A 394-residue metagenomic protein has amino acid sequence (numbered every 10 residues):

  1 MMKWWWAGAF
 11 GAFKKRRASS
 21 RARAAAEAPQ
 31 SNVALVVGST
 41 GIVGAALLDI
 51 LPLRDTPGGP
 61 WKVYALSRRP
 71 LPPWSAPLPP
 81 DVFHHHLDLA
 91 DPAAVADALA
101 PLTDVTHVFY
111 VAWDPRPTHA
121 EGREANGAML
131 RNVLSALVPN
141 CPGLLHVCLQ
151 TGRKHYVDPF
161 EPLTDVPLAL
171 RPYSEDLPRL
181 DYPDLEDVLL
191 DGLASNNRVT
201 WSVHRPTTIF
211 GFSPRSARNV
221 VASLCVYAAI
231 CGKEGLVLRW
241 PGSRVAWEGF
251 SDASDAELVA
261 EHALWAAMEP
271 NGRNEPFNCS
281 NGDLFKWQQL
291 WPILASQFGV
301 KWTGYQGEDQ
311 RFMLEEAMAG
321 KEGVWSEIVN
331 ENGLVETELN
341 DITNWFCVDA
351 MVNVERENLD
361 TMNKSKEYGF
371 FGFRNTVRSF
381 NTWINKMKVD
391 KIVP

Functional and structural regions predicted by a protein language model:
F13-G59: N-terminal Rossmann NAD(P)H-binding glycine-rich loop of SDR-like oxidoreductase domains
D55-P72: Conserved glycine-rich Rossmann-like NAD(P)H-binding loop of the short-chain dehydrogenase/reductase
L71-N132, V138: NAD(P)H-binding glycine-rich loop region in Rossmannoid oxidoreductase-like domains and their noncatalytic homologs
T106-W113, H119-D181, L193, S202: Conserved Rossmann-fold NAD(P)-dependent oxidoreductase catalytic core, especially the SDR/UDP-sugar
V188-R218: Conserved beta-loop-beta element that borders a ligand/cofactor-binding pocket
G211-A228, E257, W265-F277: Glycine/proline-rich active-site loop of Rossmann-fold NAD(P)-dependent oxidoreductases
C225-E257, N271: A conserved pocket-lining segment of Rossmann-fold NAD(P)-dependent short-chain dehydrogenase/reductase
A260-D349, N353, E357-N363, E367 (+1 more regions): Mid/C-terminal beta-alpha module of Rossmann-like enzyme folds, strongest in SDR-family dehydrogenases/epimerases
